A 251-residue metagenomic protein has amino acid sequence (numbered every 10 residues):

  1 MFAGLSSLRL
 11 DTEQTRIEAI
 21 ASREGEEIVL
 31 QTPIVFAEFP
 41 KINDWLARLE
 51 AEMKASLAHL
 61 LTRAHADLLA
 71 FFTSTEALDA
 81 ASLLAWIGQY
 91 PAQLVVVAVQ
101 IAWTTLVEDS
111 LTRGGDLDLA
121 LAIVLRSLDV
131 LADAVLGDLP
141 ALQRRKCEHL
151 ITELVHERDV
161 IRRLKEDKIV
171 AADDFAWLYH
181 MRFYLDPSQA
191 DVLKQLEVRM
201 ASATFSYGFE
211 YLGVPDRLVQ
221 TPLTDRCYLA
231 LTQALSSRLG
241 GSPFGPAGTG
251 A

Functional and structural regions predicted by a protein language model:
F2-T221, R226: Extended, charged/polar low-complexity intrinsically disordered regions
G208, A230, S242-F244: Structured core elements
L212, A234, F244-P246: Generic beta-strand/beta-sheet core signal
P215, C227, S237-G241: Pre-Walker A (Motif I) flank of P-loop NTPase domains
L223-T224, T232-R238: Phosphate-binding P-loop
D225-L229, A251: Residue-level marker for well-ordered alpha-helical positions
R238-A251: Walker A/P-loop nucleotide-binding motif
